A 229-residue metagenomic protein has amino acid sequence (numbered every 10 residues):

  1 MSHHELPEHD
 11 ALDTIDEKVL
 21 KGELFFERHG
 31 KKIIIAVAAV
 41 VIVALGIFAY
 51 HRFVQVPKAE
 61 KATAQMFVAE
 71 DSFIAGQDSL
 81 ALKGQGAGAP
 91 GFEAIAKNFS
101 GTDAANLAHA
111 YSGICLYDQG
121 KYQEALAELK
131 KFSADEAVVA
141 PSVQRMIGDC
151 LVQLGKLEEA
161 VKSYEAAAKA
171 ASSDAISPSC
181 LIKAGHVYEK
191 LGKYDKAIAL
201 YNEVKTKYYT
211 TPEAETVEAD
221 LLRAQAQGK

Functional and structural regions predicted by a protein language model:
M1-A39: N-terminal positive-inside, membrane-proximal cytosolic segments immediately preceding the first
V56, A96-A105, Q119, S133-P141 (+3 more regions): Short solvent-exposed coil/turn linkers within tandem alpha-helical repeat scaffolds
D78-S79, Q85, Y122, L157 (+1 more regions): TPR-repeat structural position
S100-L157: Structured, soluble extracytoplasmic/luminal domains of envelope-associated proteins
